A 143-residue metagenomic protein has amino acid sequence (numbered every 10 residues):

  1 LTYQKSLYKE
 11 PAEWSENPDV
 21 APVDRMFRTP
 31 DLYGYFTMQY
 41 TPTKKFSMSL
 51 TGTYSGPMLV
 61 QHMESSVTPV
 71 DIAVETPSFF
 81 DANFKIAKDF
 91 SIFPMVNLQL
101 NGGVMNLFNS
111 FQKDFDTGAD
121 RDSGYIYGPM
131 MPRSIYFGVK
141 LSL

Functional and structural regions predicted by a protein language model:
L1-M63: Gram-negative outer-membrane beta-barrel transporters
S15-R25, T68-V74, D122-Y127: Extracellular loop and loop/strand-boundary signature of outer-membrane beta-barrel proteins
D24-F27, P77, M105-N106: Flexible, active-site-adjacent loop/turn segments at secondary-structure boundaries
T29, T41-T43, E75-P77, S91-F93 (+1 more regions): Surface-exposed coil/turn segments at beta-strand junctions on protein surfaces, enriched
P30-G34, S78-A82, V96, M131-I135: Residues that define the transmembrane beta-barrel architecture of outer-membrane proteins
G34-F36, M48-L50, F84, L98-G102 (+1 more regions): Transmembrane beta-strands of outer-membrane beta-barrel proteins
Y54-M63, K88-L143: C-terminal beta-signal and adjacent terminal beta-strands/loops of Gram-negative outer-membrane beta-barrel proteins
S65-D71, F80-D89: Short, local alpha-helical segments
